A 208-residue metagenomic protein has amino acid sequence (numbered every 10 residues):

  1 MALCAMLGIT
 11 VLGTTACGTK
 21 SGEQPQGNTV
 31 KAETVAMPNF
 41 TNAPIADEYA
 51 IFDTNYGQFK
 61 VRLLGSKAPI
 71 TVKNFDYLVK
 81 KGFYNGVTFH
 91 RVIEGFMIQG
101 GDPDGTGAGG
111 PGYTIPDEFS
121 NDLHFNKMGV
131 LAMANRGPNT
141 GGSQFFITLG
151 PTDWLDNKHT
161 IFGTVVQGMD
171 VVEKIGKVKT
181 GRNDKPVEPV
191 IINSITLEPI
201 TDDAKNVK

Functional and structural regions predicted by a protein language model:
M1-K208: Cyclophilin-like peptidyl-prolyl cis-trans isomerases
